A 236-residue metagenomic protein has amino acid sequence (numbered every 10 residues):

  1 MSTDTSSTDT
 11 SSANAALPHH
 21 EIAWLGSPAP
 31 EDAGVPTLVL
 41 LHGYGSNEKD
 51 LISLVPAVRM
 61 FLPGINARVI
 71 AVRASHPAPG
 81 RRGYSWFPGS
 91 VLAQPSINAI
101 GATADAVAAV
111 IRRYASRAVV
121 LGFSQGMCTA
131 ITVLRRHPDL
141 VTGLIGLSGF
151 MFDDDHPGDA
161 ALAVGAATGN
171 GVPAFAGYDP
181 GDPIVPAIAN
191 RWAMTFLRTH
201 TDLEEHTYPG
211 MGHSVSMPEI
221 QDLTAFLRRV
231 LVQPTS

Functional and structural regions predicted by a protein language model:
N14-R117: Serine-hydrolase catalytic machinery in alpha/beta-hydrolase-like enzymes
S53, T132-R136: Active-site signature of alpha/beta-hydrolase-fold catalytic machinery across serine- and Asp/Cys-nucleophile hydrolases
V72-R73, L121, I145-S148, P209: Alpha/beta-hydrolase-fold catalytic nucleophile elbow
R81-P88, G149-A174: Flexible "cap/lid" loop of the alpha/beta hydrolase fold
L121-G126, A130: Gly/Ala-rich beta-loop-alpha elbow adjacent to hydrolase catalytic centers
D139-F152: A conserved short beta-strand
F175-Y178, D182: Short beta-strand/loop motif that positions the catalytic acidic residue of the alpha/beta-hydrolase fold
I188-S236: C-terminal catalytic histidine-bearing segment of alpha/beta-hydrolase fold enzymes
